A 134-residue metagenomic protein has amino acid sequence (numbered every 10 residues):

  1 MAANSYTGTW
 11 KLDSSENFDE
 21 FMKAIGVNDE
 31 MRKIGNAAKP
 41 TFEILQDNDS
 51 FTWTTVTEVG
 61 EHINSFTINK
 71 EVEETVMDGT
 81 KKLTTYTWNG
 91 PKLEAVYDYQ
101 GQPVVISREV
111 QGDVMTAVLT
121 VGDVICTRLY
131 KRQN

Functional and structural regions predicted by a protein language model:
M1-N134: Hydrophobic small-molecule pocket/channel-lining residues, especially in calycin-type beta-barrels
